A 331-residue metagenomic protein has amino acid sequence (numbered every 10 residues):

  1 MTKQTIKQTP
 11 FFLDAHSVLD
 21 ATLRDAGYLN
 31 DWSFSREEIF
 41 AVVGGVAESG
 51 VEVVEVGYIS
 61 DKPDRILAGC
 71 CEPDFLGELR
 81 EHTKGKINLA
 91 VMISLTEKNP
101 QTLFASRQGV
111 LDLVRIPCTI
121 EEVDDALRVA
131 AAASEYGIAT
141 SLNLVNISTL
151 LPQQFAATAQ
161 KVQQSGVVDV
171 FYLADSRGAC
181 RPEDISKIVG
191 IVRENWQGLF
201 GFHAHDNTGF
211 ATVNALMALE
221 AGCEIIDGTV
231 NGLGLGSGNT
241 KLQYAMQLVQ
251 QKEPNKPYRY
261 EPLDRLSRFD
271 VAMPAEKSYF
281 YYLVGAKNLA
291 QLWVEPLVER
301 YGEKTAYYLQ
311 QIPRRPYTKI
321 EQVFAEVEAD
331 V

Functional and structural regions predicted by a protein language model:
T2-V331: Catalytic cores and adjacent flexible loops of soluble metabolic enzymes that perform enolate/carbanion chemistry on
